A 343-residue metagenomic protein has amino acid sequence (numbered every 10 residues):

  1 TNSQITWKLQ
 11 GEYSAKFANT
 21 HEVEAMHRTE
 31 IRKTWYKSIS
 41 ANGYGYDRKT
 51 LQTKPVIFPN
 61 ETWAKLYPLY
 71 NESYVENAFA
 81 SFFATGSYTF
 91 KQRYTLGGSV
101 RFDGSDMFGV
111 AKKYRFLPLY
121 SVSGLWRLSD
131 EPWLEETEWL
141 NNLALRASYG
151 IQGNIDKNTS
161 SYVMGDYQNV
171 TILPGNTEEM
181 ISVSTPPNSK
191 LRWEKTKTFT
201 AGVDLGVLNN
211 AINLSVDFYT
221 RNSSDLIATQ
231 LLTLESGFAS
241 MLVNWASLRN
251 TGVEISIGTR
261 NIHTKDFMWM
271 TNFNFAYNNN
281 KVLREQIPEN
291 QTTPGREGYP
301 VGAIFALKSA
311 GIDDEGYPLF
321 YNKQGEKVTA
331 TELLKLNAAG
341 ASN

Functional and structural regions predicted by a protein language model:
T1-S309: Extracellular/periplasmic, surface-exposed regions of secreted and cell-surface proteins
T53, E136, E315, A330-E332: Terminal low-complexity, poorly structured segments
Y88, F320-Y321: Short aromatic-centered micro-motifs
P288-E289, G325, L334: A generic structural motif
P318-F320, K327-T329: Short linear proline/tyrosine/threonine-rich motifs used for host-factor recruitment and membrane trafficking/assembly
A330-N343: Short, intrinsically disordered, charge-balanced linker/junction segments flanking boundaries in proteins
